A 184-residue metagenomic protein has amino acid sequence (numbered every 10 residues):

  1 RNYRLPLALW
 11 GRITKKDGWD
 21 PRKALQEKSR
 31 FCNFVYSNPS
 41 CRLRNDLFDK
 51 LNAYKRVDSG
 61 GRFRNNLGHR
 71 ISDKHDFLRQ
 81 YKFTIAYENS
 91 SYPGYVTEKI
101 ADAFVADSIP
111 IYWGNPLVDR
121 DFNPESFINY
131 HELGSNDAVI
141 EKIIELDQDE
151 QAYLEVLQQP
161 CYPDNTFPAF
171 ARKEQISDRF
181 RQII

Functional and structural regions predicted by a protein language model:
R1-G61, L67-I184: Pol beta-like nucleotidyltransferase catalytic core
